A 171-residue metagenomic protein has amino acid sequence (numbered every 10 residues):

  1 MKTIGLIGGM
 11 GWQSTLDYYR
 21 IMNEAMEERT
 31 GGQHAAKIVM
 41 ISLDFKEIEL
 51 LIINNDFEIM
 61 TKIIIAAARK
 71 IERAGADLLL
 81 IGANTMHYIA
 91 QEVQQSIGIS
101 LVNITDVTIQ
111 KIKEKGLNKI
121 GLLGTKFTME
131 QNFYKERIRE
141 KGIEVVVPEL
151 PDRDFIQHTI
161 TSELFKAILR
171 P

Functional and structural regions predicted by a protein language model:
M1-P171: Non-catalytic structural scaffold of enzyme domains
